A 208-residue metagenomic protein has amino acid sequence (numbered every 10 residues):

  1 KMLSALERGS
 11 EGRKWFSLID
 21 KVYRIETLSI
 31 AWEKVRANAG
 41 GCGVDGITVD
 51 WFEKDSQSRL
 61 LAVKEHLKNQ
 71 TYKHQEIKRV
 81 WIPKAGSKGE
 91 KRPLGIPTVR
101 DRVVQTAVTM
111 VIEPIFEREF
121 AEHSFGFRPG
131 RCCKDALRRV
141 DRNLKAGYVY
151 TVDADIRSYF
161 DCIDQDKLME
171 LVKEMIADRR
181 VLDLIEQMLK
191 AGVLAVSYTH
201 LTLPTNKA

Functional and structural regions predicted by a protein language model:
K1-L18: Charged, compositionally biased N-terminal leader segments and the immediate start of the first structured element
G41-T48, G95, K134-V172: Conserved catalytic palm subdomain of right-hand nucleotidyl-transferase polymerases, strongest for RNA-directed enzymes
W51-H74: Amphipathic alpha-helical blocks
W81, R131: Basic, low-complexity intrinsically disordered segments
E90-F120, L201: Conserved pre-motif C helix in the palm subdomain of viral-like polymerases
T109-A121, L144, Y148, V181 (+1 more regions): Active-site palm subdomain of RNA-directed nucleic acid polymerases
A177-Q187: Acidic/histidine metal-binding catalytic segments
T199-T205: Conserved small/polar residues in nucleotide/adenosyl-binding loops
